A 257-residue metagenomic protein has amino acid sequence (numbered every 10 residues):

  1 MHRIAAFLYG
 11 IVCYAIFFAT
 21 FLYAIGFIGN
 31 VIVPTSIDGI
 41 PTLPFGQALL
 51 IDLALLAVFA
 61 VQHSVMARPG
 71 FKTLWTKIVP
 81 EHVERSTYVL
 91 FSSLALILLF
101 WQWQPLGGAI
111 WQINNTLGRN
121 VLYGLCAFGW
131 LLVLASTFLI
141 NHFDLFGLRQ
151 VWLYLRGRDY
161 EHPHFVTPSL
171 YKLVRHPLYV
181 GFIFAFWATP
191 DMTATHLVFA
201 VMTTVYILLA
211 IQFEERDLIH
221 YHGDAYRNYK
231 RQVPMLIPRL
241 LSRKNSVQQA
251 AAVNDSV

Functional and structural regions predicted by a protein language model:
H2-Y14, R85: Alpha-helical transmembrane segments and their helix-start/interface "positive-inside/aromatic belt" motifs in integral
Y14-P34: Alpha-helical transmembrane segments of multi-pass membrane proteins
A19, Y23-G26, G46, L55 (+3 more regions): Hydrophobic transmembrane alpha-helices
N30-T42, K72-T76, Q104-T116: Membrane-interface helix termini and inter-helical loops of multi-pass transporters
G39-Q47, L74-F91, R156-Y160: Juxtamembrane helix-capping/reentrant segments at transmembrane boundaries
L43-A57, G118-T137: Alpha-helical transmembrane segments
V65-T73, W103-W111, T137-L153, E214: Juxtamembrane/interfacial segments flanking transmembrane helices
F91-L98, W103, C126-G129, K172-A185: Core segments of transmembrane alpha-helices that mediate helix-helix packing or line hydrophobic substrate/ligand
